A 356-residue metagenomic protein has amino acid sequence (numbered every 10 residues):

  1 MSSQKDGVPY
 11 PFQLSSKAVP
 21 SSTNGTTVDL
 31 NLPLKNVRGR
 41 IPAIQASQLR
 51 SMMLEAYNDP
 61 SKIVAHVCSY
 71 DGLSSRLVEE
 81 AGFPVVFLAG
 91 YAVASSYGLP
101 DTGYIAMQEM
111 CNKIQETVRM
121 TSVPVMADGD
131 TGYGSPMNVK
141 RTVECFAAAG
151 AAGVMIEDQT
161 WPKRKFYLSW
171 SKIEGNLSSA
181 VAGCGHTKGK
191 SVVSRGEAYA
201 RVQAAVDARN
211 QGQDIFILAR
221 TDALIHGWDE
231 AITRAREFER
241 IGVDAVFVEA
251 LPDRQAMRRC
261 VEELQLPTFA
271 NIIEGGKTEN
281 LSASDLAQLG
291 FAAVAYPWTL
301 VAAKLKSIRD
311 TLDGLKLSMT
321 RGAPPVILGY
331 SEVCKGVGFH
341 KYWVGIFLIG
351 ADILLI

Functional and structural regions predicted by a protein language model:
S3-A46, P297-I356: Extended, intrinsically disordered, low-complexity segments
G25-Y296, A302-A303, R309, D313 (+1 more regions): Alpha/beta enzyme core
